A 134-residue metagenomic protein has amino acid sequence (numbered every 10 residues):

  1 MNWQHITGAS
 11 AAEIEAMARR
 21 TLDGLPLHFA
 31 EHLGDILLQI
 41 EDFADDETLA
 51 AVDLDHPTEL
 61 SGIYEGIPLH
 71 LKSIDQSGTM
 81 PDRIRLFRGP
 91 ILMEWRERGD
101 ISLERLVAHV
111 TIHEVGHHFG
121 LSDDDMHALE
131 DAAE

Functional and structural regions predicted by a protein language model:
M1-L106, H118, S122-D125: Active-site rim/adjacent substrate-binding subdomains
E15, E114, E130: Acidic-residue sensor for enzyme active/binding pockets
V110, E114-H118: Catalytic glutamate of the conserved HExxH
D124-E134: Short, highly charged C-terminal tails/helix-capping segments
